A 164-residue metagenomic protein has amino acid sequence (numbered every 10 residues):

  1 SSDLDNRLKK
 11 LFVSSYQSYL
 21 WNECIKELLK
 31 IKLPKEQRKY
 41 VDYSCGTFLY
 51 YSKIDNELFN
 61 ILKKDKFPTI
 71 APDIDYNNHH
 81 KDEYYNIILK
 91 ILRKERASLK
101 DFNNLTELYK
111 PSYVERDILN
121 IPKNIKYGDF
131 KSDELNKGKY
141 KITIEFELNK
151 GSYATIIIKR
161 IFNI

Functional and structural regions predicted by a protein language model:
S2-I164: Non-catalytic, substrate/partner-engaging modules appended to enzymatic cores
